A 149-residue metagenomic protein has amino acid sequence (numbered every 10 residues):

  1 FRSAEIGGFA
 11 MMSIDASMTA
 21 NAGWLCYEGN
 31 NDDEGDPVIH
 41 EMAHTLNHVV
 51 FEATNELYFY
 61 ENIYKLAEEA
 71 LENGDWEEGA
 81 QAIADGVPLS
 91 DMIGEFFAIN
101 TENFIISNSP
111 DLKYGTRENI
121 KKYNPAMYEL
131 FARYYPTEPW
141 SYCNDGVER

Functional and structural regions predicted by a protein language model:
F1-R149: Active-site-flanking segments in enzyme catalytic domains
